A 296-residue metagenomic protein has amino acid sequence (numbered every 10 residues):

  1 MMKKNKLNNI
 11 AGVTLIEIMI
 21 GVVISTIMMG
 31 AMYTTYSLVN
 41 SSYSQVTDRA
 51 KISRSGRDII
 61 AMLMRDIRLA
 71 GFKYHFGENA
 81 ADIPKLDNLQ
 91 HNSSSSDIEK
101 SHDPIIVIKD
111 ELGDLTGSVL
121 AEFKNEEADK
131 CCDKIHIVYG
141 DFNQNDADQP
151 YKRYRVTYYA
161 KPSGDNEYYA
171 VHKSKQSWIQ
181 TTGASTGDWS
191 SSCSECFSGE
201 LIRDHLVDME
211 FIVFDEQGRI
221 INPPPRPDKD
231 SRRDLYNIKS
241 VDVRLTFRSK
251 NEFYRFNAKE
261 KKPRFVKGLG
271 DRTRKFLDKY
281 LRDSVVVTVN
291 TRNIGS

Functional and structural regions predicted by a protein language model:
K3-Y74: Aliphatic-rich helix starts adjacent to a transmembrane/signal segment
I27, A81-D82: Short Asp/Glu-rich motifs
M28, I52, G56, K130 (+2 more regions): Aromatic-acidic/polar surface patches that form glycan- and anion
K51, H75-G77, I83-D87, H91 (+1 more regions): Short linear sequence signals and composition-biased patches located at protein termini or domain-edge surfaces
S55, P150, R226: Short, glycine/acidic-rich beta->alpha junctions
L89-G218, I238-S240, V286: Surface-exposed loop/linker segments characteristic of extracytoplasmic
